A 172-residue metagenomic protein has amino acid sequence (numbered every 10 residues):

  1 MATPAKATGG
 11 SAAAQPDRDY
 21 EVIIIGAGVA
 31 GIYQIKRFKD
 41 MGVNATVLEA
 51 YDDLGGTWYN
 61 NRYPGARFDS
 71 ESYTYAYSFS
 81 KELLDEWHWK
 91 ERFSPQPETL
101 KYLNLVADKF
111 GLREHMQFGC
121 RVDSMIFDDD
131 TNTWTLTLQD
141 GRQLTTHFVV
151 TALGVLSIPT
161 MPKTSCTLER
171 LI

Functional and structural regions predicted by a protein language model:
A2-Y20: A short, basic/flexible loop-to-alpha-helix module at the beginning of a structural domain
P4-A5, G9-G10, E82-W89, P95 (+3 more regions): Glycine-rich dinucleotide-binding loop and its adjacent helix/turn
D17-V47: N-terminal Rossmann-like FAD-binding beta1-loop-alpha1 element of flavoenzymes
I35-R37, Y59-N60, M161-S165: Short amphipathic alpha-helical segments
M41-G42, Y63-P64, C166-R170: Glycine-rich, phosphate-binding/catalytic loops in enzymes
Y59-Y102: Glycine-rich active-site loop/strand segments that organize a redox cofactor
W89-S157: Feature captures the FAD/FMN-dependent oxidoreductase FAD-binding
